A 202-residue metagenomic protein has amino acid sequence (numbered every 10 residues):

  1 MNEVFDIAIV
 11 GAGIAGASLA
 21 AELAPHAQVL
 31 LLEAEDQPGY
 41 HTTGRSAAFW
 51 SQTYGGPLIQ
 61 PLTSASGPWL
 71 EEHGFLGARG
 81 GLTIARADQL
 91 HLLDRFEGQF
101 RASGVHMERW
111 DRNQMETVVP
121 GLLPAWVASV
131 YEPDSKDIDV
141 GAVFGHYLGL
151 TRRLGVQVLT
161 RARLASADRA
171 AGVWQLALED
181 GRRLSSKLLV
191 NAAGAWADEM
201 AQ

Functional and structural regions predicted by a protein language model:
N2-A15, L30: Beta1/beta-strand and adjacent pyrophosphate-binding region of the FAD-binding site in flavoprotein oxidoreductases
V10, Q52, N191-A192: Redox-cofactor binding/interface segments in oxidoreductases and associated redox assembly factors
A15, Q37, W196: Conserved Rossmann-like nucleotide-cofactor binding loop
A20, A24, L150: Gly/Ala-rich phosphate-binding loop of Rossmann-like dinucleotide-binding domains, activating on the conserved
A24-T43: Glycine-rich FAD pyrophosphate-binding loop
A47-V118, W126-V127: Dinucleotide-binding Rossmann-like beta1-alpha1 core, especially the glycine-rich loop that anchors the ADP
Y131-L188, A192-E199: Helical element adjacent to the flavin cofactor pocket in flavoenzyme catalytic cores
